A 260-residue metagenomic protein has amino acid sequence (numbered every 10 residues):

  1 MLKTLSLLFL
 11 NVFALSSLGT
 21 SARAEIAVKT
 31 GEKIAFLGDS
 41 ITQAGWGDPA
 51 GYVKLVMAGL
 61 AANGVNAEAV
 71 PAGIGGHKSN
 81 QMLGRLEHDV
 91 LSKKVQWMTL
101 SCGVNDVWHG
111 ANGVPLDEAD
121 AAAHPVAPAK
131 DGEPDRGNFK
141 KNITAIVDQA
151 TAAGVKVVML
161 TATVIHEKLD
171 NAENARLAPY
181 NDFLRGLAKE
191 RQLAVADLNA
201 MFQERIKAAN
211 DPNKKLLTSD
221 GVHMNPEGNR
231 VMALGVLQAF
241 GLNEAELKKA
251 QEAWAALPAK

Functional and structural regions predicted by a protein language model:
M1-T4: Positively charged n-region of N-terminal signal peptides that target proteins for export
S6-S17: Bacterial N-terminal signal peptides
L18-R23: Sec/Tat signal peptide C-region and signal peptidase I cleavage site
A24-E32: N-terminal hydrophobic or amphipathic helices/low-complexity stretches enriched in small/hydrophobic/Pro/Gly
V28, A50, K54-N66, N80-A259: Alpha-helical cap/lid subdomain in secreted, periplasmic, or secretory-pathway luminal O-acyl-processing enzymes
E32-G47, K78, V107: Catalytic nucleophile-elbow at a beta strand-turn-alpha helix junction centered on a G-D-S/GDSL motif, marking
F36-L37, P71, M159, T218: A structural signal for the hydrophobic beta-strands that form the central parallel beta-sheet of Rossmann-like
P71-K78: Short beta->alpha junction loops
